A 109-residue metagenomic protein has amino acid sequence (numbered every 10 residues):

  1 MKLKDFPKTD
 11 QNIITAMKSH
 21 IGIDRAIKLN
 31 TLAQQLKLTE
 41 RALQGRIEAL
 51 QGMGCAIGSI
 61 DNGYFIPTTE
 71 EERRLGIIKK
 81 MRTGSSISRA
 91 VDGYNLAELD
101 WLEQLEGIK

Functional and structural regions predicted by a protein language model:
M1-A16: Short alpha-helical segments that sit at the start of domains
D10, E71-R74, E98: Short amphipathic alpha-helical segments that mediate assembly, nucleic-acid/protein binding, or membrane association
K18-D24, M53-C55: Short helix-capping/hinge SLiMs at alpha-helix to coil transitions
K28-Q35: A short acidic, leucine-rich amphipathic alpha-helix
L38-A49: Short amphipathic alpha-helical interaction segments
Q51-D61: A short, conserved structural fragment
I60-T69: Minor-groove-contacting beta-hairpin "wing" of winged helix-turn-helix DNA-binding domains
G76-K109: Long, low-complexity, charge-rich intrinsically disordered regions
